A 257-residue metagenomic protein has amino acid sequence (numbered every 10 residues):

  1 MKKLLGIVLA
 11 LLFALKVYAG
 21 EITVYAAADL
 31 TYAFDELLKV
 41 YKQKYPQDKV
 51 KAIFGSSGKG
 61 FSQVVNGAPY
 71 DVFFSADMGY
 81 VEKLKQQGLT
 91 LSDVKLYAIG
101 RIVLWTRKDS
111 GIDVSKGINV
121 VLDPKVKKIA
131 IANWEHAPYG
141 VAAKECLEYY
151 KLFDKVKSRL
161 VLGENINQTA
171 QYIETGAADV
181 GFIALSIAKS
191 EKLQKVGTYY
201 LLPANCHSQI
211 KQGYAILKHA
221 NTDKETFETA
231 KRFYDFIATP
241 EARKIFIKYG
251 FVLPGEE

Functional and structural regions predicted by a protein language model:
K2-L4, G111-I112: Composition- and surface-driven signal marking solvent-exposed, interaction-prone regions in large proteins
K3-K16: Bacterial N-terminal signal peptides
A19-Y45, K51-G58, S62-A68, S75-M78 (+3 more regions): Exported/periplasmic ABC-transporter solute-binding proteins
